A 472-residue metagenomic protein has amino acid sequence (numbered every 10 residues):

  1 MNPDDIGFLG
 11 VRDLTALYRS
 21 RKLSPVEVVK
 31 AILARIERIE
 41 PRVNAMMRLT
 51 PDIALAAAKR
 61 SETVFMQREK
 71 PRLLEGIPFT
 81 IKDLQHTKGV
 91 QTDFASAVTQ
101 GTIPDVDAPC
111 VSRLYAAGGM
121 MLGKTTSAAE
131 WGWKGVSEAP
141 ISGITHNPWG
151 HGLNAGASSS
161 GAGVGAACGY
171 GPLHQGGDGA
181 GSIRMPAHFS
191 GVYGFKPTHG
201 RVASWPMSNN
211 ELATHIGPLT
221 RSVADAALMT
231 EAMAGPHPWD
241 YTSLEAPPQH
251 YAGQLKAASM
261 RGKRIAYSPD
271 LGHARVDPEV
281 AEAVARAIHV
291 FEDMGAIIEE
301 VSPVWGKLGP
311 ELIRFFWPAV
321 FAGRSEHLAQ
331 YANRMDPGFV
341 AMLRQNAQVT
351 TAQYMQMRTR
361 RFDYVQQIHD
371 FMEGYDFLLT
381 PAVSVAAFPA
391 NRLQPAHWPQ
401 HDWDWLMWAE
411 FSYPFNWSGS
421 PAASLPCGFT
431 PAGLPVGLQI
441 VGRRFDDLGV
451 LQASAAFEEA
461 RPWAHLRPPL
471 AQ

Functional and structural regions predicted by a protein language model:
M1-L55, D293-G295, Q353, L466-Q472: An N-terminal boundary/leader segment
R21, I32, G76, K82 (+5 more regions): Glycine-rich, small-residue loops and helix-cap segments that act as flexible hinges at active-site edges
P25-K30, K59, Y251, L255 (+5 more regions): Acyltransferase
I32, A54, A226, I265 (+4 more regions): Residue-level signal for inorganic ion chemistry
A54, V64-P140: Acidic/His- and Gly-rich active-site-bordering loop/insert found across diverse amide/peptide-bond hydrolases
L74-F94, Q254-S268, F315-H369, P381-V385 (+1 more regions): Short helix-loop capping/hinge segments that flank enzyme active sites or metal/cofactor-binding pockets
V106-H237, N416-G437: Short glycine/serine-rich loop segments
Y193-E282, A287-I288, W305, R461-Q472: A short helix-breaking turn/cap at a secondary-structure junction
